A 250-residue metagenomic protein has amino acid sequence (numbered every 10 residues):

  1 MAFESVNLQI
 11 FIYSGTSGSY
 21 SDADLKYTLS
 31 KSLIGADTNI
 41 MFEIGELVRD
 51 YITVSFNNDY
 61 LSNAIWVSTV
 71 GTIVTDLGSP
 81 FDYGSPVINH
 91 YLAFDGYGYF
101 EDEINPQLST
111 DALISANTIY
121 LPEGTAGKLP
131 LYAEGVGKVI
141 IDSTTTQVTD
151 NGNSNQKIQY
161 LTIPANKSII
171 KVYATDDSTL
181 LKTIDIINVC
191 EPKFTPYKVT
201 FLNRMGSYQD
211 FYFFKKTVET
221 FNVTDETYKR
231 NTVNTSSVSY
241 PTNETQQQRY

Functional and structural regions predicted by a protein language model:
M1-P192: Preference for solvent-exposed, low-hydrophobicity sequence contexts
K128-Y132, N155-K167, D177-Y250: Extracellular/virion structural assembly segments
